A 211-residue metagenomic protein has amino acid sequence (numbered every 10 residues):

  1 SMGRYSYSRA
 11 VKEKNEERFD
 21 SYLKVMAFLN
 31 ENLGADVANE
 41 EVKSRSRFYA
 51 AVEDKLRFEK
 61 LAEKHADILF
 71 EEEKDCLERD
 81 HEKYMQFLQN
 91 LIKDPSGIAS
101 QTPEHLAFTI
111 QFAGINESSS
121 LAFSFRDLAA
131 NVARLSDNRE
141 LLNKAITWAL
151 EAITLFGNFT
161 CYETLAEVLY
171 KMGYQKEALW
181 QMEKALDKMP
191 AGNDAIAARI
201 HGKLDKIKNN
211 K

Functional and structural regions predicted by a protein language model:
S1-K211: Oxidative protein folding and maturation machinery
